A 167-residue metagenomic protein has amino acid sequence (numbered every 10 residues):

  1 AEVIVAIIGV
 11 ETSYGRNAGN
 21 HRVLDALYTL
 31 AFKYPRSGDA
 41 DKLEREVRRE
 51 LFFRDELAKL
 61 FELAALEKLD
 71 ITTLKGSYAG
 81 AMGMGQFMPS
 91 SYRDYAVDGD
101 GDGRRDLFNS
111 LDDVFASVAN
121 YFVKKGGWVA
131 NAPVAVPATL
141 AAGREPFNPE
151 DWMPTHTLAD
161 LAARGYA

Functional and structural regions predicted by a protein language model:
A1, R16-N20, E46, E50-L57 (+3 more regions): Solvent-exposed, acidic/flexible segments
A1-T12, L30, Y34-E56: Export/targeting segments at the very N-terminus of extracytoplasmic proteins
E2-A6, A18, L69-T73: Short secondary-structure capping/junction motifs at helix and strand boundaries
E2-G15, L60-L63, V118-N120: Short, functionally critical alpha-helical segments immediately adjacent to catalytic or ligand/cofactor-binding
I8-T12, H21-A31, P137-E145: Acidic helix-start/capping segments at beta-turn-to-alpha-helix junctions
S13-R16, F32-K33, L66-L69: Alpha-helix capping at helix-to-loop junctions
E46-T73, V129-A132: Extended, compositionally biased low-complexity polar/Lys-Gly-rich tracts and adjacent boundary/linker regions are
E67-A167: Flexible, glycine-rich surface segments
